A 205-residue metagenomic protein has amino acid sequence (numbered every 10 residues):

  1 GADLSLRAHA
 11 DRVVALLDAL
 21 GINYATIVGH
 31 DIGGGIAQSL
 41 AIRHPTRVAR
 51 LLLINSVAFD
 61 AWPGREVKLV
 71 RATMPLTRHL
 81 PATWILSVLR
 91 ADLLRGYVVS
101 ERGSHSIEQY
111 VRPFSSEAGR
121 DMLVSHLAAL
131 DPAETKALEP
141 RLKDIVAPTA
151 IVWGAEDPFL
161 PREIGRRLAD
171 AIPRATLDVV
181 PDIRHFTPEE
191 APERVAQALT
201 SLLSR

Functional and structural regions predicted by a protein language model:
G1-G29, Q197: Active-site loop/oxyanion-hole signature of alpha/beta-hydrolase fold enzymes
D18-Y24, P45-T46, V146-A147, P173-R174: Active-site acidic short loop of glycosyltransferases
N23-P63: Conserved hydrolase catalytic core segment
G64, T83-D144: Conserved alpha/beta-hydrolase catalytic His-Asp/Glu region
S106, L138, A147, P161-D170: Short alpha-helix in the alpha/beta-hydrolase fold that links the catalytic acid
I145, I151-W153: Short beta-strand/loop motif that positions the catalytic acidic residue of the alpha/beta-hydrolase fold
E156-L160: Acidic catalytic loop of the alpha/beta-hydrolase fold
R174-R205: Catalytic active-site module of serine/aspartate enzymes centered on a nucleophile-bearing elbow/loop
